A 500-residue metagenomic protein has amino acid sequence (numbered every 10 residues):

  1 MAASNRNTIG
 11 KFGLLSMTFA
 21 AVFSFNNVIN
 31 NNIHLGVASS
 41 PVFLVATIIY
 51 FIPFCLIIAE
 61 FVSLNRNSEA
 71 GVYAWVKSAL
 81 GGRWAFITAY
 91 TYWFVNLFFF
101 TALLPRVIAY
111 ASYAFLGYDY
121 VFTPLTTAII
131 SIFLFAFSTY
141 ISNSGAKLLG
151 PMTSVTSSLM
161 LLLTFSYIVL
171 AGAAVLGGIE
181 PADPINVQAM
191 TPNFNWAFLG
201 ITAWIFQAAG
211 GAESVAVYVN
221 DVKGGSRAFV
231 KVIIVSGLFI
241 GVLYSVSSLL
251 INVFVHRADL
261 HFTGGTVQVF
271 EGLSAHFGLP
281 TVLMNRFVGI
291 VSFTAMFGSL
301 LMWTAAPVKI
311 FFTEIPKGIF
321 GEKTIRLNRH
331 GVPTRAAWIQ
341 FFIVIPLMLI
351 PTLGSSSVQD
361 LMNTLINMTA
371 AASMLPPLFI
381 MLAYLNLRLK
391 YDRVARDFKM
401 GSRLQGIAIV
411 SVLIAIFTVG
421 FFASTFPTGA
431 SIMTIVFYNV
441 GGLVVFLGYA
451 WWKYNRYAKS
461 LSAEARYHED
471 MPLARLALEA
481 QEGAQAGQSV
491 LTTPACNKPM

Functional and structural regions predicted by a protein language model:
M1-S40, V45, F51-A59, N67 (+1 more regions): Membrane-interface "cap" regions at the ends of multi-pass membrane proteins
S4-N5, L327-H330, M374-T425: C-terminal membrane-solvent junction of multi-pass transporters and transport-like membrane proteins
N7, P41, V121-T126, S154-G289 (+1 more regions): Helix-loop-helix junctions that connect adjacent transmembrane segments in multi-pass membrane transporters
L56-E60, S68-F135, T139-N143, M296-I310 (+3 more regions): Hydrophobic transmembrane alpha-helices that form the core helical bundles of multi-pass secondary transporters
A74-W75, G81, V235-L301, F320-T369: TM-loop-TM module centered on a large, flexible mid-protein loop between adjacent transmembrane helices in multi-pass
K77, L104-T127, L163, D221-G225 (+2 more regions): Helix-loop-helix connectors at the membrane interface of multi-pass transporters/channels
T91-R106, A216-Y218, L279-E322, P377-Y384: Membrane-helix boundary/coupling elements in multi-pass transport proteins
A111, A128-E180, G210, I233-L238 (+3 more regions): Membrane-interface loop-to-helix entry segments
